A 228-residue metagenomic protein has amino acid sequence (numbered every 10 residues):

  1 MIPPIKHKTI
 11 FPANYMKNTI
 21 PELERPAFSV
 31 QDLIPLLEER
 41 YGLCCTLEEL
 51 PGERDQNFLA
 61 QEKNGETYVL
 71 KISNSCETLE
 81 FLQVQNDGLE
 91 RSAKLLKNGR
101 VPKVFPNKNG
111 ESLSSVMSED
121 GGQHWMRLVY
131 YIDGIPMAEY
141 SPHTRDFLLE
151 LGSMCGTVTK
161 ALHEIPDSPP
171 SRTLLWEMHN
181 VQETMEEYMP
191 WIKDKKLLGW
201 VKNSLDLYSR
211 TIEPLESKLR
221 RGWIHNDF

Functional and structural regions predicted by a protein language model:
T9-L43: Juxta-kinase regulatory segment immediately upstream of eukaryotic protein kinase catalytic domains
I10-E24, Q56-Y68, I72-V84, V101 (+1 more regions): Broad phosphate/nucleotide-binding scaffolds in NTP-utilizing and phosphate-metabolizing enzymes
S29-L37, E164-D167, E183-N226: An alpha-helical support segment within catalytic cores of ATP-dependent transferases
G42-F58: ATP-binding glycine-rich phosphate-binding loop
E53-N64, V69, V104, S209-F228: Active-site acidic catalytic loop and adjacent metal/ATP-binding pocket of ATP-dependent phosphoryl transfer enzymes
I72-Q123, Y140, R145-L149: A conserved alpha-helical element in kinase catalytic cores
G110, G122, M126-Y140, E183-W191: A glycine-centered beta->alpha junction motif in the catalytic cores of kinase/phosphotransferase enzymes
Y140-L197, L219-R221: A cross-family kinase active-site recognition segment
